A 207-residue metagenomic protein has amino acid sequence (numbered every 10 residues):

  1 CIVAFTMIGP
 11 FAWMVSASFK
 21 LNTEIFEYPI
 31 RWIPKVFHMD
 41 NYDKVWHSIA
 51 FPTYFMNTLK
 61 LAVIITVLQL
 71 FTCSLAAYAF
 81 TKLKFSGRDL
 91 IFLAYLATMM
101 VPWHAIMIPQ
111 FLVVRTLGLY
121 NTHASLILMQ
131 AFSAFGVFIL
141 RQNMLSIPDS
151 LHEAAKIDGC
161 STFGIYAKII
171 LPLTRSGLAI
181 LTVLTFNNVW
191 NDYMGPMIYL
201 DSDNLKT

Functional and structural regions predicted by a protein language model:
C1-T207: A hydrophobic, multi-pass inner-membrane permease signature
